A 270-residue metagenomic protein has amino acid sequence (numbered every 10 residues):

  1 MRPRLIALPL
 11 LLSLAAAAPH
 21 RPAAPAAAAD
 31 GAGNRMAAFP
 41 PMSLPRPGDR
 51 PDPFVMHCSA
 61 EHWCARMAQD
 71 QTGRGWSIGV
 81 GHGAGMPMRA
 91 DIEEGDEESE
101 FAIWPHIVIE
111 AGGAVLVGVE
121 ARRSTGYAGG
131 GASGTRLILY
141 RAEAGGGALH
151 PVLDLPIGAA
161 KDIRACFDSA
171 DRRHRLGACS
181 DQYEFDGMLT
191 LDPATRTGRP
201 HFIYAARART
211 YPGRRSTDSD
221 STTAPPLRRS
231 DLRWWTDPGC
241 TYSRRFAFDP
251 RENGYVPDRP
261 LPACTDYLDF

Functional and structural regions predicted by a protein language model:
M1-L8: Bacterial N-terminal signal peptides that target proteins for export
L10-A18: Hydrophobic h-region of N-terminal signal peptides that target proteins for export in Gram-negative bacteria
H20-R50, H57, G134, A142-F270: Acidic, small-residue rich beta-repeat scaffolds with periodic aromatic anchors
G48-A68: Beta-strand-rich domains and repeat architectures in extracellular enzymes and scaffolds, especially beta-propellers
E61-T125: Short N-terminal edge-element motif at the start of the domain
R66-D70, G126-A132, L232-P238: Short consensus segments that form the blades of beta-propeller domains, in both extracellular/periplasmic
G75-H82, L137-L139, S243-R245: Hydrophobic beta-strand positions in blades of beta-propellers and related beta-sheet-rich domains
R122-T135, Y183: His-enriched metal-coordination microenvironments in redox/metal-binding proteins
